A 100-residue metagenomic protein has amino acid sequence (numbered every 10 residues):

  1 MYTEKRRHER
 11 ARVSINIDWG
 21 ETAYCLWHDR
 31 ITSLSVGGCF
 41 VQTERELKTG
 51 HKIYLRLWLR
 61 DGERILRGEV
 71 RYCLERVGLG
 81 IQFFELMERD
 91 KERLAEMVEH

Functional and structural regions predicted by a protein language model:
M1-L34, A95-H100: N-terminal helix initiation/capping motif
I15-G20, G50-E63: Short conserved beta-strand and strand-loop elements enriched in small hydrophobics with frequent Asp/Gly
T22, V36, C73-G78: Short, conserved beta-turn/loop elements at beta-strand boundaries and strand-helix junctions
D29-R30, L66-R71: Short beta-strand-centered aromatic/proline hotspots
F40-T43, R76-E85: Short, solvent-exposed secondary-structure boundary/capping segments
E63-I65, G78: Beta-strand residues that line the small-molecule/cofactor-binding core of sensory signal-transduction domains
E88-E92: Short, charged/polar, Gly/Pro-enriched secondary-structure boundary elements
